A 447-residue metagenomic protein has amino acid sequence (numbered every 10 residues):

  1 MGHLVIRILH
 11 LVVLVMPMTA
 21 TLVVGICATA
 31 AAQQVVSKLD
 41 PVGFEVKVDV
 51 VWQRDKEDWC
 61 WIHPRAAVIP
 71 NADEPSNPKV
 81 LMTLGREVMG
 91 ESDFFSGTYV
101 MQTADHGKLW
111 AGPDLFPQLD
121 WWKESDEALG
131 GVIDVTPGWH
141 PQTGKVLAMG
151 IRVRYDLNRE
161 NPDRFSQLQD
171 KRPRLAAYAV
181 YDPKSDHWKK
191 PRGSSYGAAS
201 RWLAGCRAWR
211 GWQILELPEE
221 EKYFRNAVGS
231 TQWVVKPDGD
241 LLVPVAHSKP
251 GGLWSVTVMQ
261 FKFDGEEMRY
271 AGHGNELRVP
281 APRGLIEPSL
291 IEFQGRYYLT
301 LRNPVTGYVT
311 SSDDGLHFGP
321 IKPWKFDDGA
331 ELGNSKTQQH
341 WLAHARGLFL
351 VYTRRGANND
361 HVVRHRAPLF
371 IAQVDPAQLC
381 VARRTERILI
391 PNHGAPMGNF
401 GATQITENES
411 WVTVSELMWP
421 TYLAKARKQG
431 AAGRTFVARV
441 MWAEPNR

Functional and structural regions predicted by a protein language model:
M1-R7: Positively charged n-region of N-terminal signal peptides that target proteins for export
L9-I26: Bacterial N-terminal signal peptides
A28-A31: Sec/Tat signal peptide C-region and signal peptidase I cleavage site
Q33-C60, V68-G130, W139-A227, V234-E287 (+5 more regions): Beta-rich carbohydrate-recognition and catalytic domains
H63-R65, D134-T136, S230-Q232, E287-S289 (+2 more regions): Conserved beta-strand position repeated once per blade in WD40 beta-propeller domains
A402-T406: Short glycine/proline-rich, acidic loop/turn segments that cap or connect secondary-structure elements
